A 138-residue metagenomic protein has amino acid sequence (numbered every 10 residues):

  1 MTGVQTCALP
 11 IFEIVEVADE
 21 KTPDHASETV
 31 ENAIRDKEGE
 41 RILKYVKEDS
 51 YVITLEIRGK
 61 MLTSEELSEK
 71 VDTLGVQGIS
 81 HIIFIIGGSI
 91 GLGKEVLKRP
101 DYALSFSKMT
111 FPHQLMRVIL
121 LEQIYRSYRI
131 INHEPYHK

Functional and structural regions predicted by a protein language model:
M1-L9: Short, small-residue-biased leader/transition segments that mark boundaries at the very start of proteins
I11-E13, Y102: Conserved beta-strand segments of alpha/beta enzyme cores
E13, A18-S80: S-adenosyl-L-methionine/SAH cofactor-binding core of RNA-modifying enzymes
L55-R58, T63-E95, P100, L104-F111: Catalytic beta-strand/loop module used to bind and position nucleotide/cofactor moieties in cofactor-attachment
K94-K138: Structured adenosyl-cofactor binding patch, chiefly the S-adenosyl-L-methionine
